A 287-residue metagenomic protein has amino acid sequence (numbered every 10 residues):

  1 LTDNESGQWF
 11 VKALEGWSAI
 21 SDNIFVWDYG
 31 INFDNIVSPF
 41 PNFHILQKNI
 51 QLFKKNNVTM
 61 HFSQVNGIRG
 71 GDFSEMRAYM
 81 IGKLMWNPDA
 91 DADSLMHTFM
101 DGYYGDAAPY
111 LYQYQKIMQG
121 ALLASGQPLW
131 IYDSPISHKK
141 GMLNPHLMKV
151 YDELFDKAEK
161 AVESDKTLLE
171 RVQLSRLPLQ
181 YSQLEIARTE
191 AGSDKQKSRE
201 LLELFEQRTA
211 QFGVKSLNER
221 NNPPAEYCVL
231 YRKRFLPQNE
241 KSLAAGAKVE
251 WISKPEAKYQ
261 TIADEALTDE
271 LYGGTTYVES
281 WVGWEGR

Functional and structural regions predicted by a protein language model:
T2-P109, Q113: Structured mid-domain segments that build the active-site/substrate or prosthetic-cofactor binding neighborhood
N56-N57, I81-G286: Catalytic domains of carbohydrate-active enzymes that cleave complex glycans
